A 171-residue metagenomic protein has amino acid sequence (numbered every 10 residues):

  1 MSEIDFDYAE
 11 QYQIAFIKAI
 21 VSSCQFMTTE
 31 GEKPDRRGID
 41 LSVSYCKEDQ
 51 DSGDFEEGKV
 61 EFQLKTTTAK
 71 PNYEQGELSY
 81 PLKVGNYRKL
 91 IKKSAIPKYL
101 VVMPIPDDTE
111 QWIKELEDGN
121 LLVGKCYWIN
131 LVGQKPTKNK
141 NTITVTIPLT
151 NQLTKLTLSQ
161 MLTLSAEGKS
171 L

Functional and structural regions predicted by a protein language model:
M1-R37, V43-L171: Mixed-charge (Asp/Glu-Lys/Arg
